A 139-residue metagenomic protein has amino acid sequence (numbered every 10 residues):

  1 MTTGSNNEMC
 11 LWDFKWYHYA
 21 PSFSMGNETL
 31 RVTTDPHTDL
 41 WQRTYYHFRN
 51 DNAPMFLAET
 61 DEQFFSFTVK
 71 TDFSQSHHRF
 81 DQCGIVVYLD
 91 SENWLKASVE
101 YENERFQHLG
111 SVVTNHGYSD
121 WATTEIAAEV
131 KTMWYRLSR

Functional and structural regions predicted by a protein language model:
M1-R139: Extracellular glycan-recognition regions
